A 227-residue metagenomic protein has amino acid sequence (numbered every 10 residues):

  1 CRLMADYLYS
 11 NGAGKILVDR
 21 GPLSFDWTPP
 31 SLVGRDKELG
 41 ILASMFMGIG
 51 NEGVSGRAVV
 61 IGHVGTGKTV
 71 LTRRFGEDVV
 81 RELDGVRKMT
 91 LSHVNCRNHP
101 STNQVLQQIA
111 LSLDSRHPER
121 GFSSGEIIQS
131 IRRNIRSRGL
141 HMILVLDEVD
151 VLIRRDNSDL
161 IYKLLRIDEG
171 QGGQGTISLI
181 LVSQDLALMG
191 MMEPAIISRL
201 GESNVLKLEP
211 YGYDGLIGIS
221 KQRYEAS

Functional and structural regions predicted by a protein language model:
C1-G56, D78: A short, basic N-terminal segment
S10-D19, S24, R97-S227: Mid-core helix/loop region of P-loop NTP-binding domains shared across ATPases and GTPases
A43-G50, V80, R132, R136 (+1 more regions): Generic structural signal for well-ordered alpha-helical scaffold segments
V54-R74: Walker A/P-loop nucleotide-binding motif
S55-V59, L91, H141-I143, S178: Residue-level preference for the first positions of well-ordered beta-strands
R57-A58, E82-R97: Conserved catalytic segments around the Walker B and adjacent sensor/switch elements of P-loop NTPase domains
D78, E82, S112: Active-site catalytic microenvironments for nucleophilic, acid-base chemistry
